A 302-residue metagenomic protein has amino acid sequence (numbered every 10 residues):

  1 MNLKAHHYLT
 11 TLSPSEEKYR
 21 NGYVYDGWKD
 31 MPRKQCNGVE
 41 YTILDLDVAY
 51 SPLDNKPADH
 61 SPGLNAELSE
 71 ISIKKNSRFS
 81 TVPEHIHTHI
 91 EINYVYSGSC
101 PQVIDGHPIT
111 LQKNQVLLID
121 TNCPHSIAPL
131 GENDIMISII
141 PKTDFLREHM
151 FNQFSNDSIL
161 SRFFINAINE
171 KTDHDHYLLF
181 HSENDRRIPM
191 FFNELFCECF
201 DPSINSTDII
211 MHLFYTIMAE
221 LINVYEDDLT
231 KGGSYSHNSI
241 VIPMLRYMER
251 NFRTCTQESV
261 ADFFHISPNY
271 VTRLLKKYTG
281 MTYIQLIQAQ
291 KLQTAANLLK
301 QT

Functional and structural regions predicted by a protein language model:
N2-T11, S15-Y19, V24-D30, A49-Y50 (+2 more regions): A hydrophobic/aromatic-rich effector-binding and dimerization subdomain of bacterial HTH-type transcriptional regulators
P32-V39: N-terminal accessory regions of nucleic-acid-interacting proteins
H60-S161, T207: N-terminal regulatory/effector-sensing and dimerization cores that precede helix-turn-helix DNA-binding domains
L179-T230: An amphipathic alpha-helical interaction segment
N184, S236-M244, T279, Q288-K291: N-terminal positioning helix adjacent to the helix-turn-helix/winged-helix DNA-binding module
R250-T254, E258-Q293, L298-T302: Basic/polar phosphate-binding segments, predominantly the helix-turn-helix DNA-binding elements of transcriptional
